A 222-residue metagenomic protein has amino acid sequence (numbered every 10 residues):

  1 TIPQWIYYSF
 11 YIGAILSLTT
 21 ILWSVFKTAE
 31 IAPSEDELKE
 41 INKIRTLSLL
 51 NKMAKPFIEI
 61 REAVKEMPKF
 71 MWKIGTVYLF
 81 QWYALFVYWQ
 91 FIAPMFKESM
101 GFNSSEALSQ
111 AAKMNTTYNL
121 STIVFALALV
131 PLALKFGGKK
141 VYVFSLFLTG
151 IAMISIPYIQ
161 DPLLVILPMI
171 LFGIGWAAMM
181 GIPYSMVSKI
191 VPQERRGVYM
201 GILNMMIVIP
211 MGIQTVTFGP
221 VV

Functional and structural regions predicted by a protein language model:
A14-D36: C-terminal membrane-cytosol helix-exit motif in multi-pass small-molecule transporters
A32-G75: Juxtamembrane intracellular "pre-TM" segments in multi-pass secondary transporters
M67-Y88, I170: Pair of pore-lining "gating" transmembrane helices in MFS-fold secondary transporters
Q90-Q110: Short amphipathic helix-loop junctions that connect adjacent transmembrane helices in Major Facilitator Superfamily/SLC
L108, Q193-L203: Loop-to-transmembrane helix entry/capping segments in MFS-fold secondary transporters and related SLC/MFSD carriers
V124-G138: Helix-to-loop junctions at the C-terminal end of transmembrane segments in multipass secondary transporters
F147-Q160: C-terminal ends and interior cores of transmembrane alpha-helices in multi-pass membrane transporters/permeases
A178-P192: Intracellular juxtamembrane helix-capping segments at the cytosolic ends of symmetry-related transmembrane helices
